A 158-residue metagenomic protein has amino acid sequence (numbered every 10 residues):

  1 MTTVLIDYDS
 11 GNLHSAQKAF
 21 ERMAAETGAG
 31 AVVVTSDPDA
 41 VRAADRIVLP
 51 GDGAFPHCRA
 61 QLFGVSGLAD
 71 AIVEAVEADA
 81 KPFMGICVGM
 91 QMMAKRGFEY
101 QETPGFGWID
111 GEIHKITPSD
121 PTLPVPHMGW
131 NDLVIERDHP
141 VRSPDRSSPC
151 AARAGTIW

Functional and structural regions predicted by a protein language model:
M1-F83, V88, Q101, D110-P124: N-terminal beta1-alpha1 cap of cysteine-dependent amidohydrolase-like domains
Q91-M93: Conserved catalytic-site region of short-chain dehydrogenase/reductase
K95-W158: Pocket-forming structural segment of enzyme catalytic cores
